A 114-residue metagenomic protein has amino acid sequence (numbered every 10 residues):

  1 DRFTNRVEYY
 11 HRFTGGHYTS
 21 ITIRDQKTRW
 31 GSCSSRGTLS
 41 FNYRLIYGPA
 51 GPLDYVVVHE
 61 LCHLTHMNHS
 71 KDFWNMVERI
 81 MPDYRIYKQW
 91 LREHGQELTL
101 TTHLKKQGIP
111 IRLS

Functional and structural regions predicted by a protein language model:
D1-Y55, L64-S114: Active-site-proximal or metal-binding-adjacent scaffold patches in catalytic folds
E60: Walker B catalytic acidic pair
